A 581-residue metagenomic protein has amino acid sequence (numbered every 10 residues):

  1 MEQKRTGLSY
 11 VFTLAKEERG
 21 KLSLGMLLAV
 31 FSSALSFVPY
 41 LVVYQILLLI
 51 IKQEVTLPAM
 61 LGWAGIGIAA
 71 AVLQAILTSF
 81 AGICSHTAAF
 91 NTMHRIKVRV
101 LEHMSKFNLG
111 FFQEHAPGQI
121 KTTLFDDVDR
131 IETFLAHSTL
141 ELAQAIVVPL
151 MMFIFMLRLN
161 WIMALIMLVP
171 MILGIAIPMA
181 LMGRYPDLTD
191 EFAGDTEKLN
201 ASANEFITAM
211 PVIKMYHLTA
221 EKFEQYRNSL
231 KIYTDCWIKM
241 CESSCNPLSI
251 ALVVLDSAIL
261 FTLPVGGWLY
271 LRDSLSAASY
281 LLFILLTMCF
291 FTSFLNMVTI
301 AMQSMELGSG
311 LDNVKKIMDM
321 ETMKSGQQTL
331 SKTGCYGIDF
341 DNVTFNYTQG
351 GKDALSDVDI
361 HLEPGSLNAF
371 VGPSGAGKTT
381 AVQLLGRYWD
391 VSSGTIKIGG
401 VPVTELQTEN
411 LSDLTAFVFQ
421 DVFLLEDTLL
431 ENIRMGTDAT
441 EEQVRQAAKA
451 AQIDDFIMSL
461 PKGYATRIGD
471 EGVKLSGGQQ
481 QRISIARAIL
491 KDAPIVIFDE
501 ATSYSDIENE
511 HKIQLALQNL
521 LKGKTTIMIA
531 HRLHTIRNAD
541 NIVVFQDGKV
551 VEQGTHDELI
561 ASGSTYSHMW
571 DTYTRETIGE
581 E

Functional and structural regions predicted by a protein language model:
M1-Q3, F90, V98-T122, D126-V128 (+6 more regions): Short intracellular "coupling" helices and adjacent cytoplasmic loop segments at the cytosolic face of multi-pass
M1-S36, I51-W63, A81-S85, A89 (+9 more regions): Membrane-integrated ABC transporters
E2, I83-E102, L140-V147, M167-P211 (+6 more regions): Cytoplasmic coupling helices
F12, K16-G20, L109-G110, D126-L135 (+9 more regions): An intracellular "coupling" helix at the cytosolic face of ABC transporter transmembrane type-1 domains
L22-L77, L159-I162, S274-A277: Transmembrane helix-loop-helix hairpins at lipid-water interfaces of multipass membrane proteins, especially the type-1
L27, F31, L35-P39, F125-P170 (+2 more regions): Hydrophobic alpha-helical transmembrane segments of ABC transporter permease domains
L49-G65, F155-V169, S243-D312, I317-M318: Helix-loop-helix
T333-E581: ABC-type nucleotide-binding domain
